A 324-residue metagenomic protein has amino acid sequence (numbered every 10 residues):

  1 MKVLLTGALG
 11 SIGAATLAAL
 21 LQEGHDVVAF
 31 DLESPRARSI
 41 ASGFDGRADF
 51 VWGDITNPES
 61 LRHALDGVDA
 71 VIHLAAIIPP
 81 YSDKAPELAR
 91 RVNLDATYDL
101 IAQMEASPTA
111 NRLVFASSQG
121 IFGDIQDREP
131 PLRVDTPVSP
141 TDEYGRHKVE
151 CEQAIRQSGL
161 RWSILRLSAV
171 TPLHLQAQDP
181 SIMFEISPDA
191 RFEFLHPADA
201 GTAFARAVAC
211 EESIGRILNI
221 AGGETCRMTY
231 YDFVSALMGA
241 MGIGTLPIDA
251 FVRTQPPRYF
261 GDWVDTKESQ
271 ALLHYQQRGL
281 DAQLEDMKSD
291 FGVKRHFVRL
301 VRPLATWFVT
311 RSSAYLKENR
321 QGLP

Functional and structural regions predicted by a protein language model:
V3-E23: N-terminal Rossmann NAD(P)H-binding glycine-rich loop of SDR-like oxidoreductase domains
D49-V92: NAD(P)H-binding glycine-rich loop region in Rossmannoid oxidoreductase-like domains and their noncatalytic homologs
T56, K84, L88-D99, V138 (+3 more regions): Glycine-rich NAD(P)-binding loop of the Rossmann-fold in SDR/ketoreductase-type enzymes
I77, Y98-T141: Conserved Rossmann-fold NAD(P)-dependent oxidoreductase catalytic core, especially the SDR/UDP-sugar
R91, Q126-I164, I186-S187: Catalytic helix-loop patch of NAD(P)-dependent Rossmann-fold dehydrogenases
S158, P172-I182, A207-L218: Glycine/proline-rich active-site loop of Rossmann-fold NAD(P)-dependent oxidoreductases
I186-A209, G215-R216: Substrate-positioning beta->alpha
R206-L272, D281-D286, K294-R302, V309-P324: Mid/C-terminal beta-alpha module of Rossmann-like enzyme folds, strongest in SDR-family dehydrogenases/epimerases
